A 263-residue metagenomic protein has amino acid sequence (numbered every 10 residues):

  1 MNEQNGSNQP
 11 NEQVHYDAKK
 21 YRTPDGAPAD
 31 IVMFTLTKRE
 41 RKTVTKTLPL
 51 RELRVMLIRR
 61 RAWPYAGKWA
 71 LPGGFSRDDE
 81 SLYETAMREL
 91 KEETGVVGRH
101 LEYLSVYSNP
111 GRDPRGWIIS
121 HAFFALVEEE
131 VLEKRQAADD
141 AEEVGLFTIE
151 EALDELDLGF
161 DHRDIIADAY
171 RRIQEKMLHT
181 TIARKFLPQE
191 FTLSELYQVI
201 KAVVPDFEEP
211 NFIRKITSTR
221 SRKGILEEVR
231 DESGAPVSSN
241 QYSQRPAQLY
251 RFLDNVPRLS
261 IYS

Functional and structural regions predicted by a protein language model:
N11-A70, Y83: N-terminal strand-loop-strand
L48-E92, V96, L178-A202: Conserved Nudix-box catalytic region and its N-terminal flanking loop in Nudix hydrolases and closely related
L48-V55, R59-A62, A66-K68, G73 (+4 more regions): Short, His- and charge-rich active-site/binding loops that engage polyanionic ligands
V97-S105, E209-P210: A short coil-to-beta-strand element that immediately follows conserved catalytic motifs
P110-E133, H162, A169-I173, Q248-V256: Active-site-adjacent beta-strand/loop module that shapes the phosphate/pyrophosphate-binding cleft
F124-A125, E133-I173, M177, F186-V199 (+1 more regions): NUDIX/MutT-family hydrolases
F207-R230: Charge-enriched amphipathic alpha-helical scaffolds
L226-S263: Long, intrinsically disordered, low-complexity Ser/Thr/Pro-rich regulatory/activation regions of nuclear proteins
